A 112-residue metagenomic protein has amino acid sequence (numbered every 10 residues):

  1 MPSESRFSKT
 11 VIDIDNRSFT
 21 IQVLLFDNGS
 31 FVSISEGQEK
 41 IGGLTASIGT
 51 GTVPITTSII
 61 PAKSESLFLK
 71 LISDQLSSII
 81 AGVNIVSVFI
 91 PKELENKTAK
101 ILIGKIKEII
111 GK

Functional and structural regions predicted by a protein language model:
P2-I79, V83-E93, A99-I101, E108-K112: Conserved mixed alpha/beta catalytic, RNA-binding, or beta-rich assembly cores of soluble enzyme, regulatory
